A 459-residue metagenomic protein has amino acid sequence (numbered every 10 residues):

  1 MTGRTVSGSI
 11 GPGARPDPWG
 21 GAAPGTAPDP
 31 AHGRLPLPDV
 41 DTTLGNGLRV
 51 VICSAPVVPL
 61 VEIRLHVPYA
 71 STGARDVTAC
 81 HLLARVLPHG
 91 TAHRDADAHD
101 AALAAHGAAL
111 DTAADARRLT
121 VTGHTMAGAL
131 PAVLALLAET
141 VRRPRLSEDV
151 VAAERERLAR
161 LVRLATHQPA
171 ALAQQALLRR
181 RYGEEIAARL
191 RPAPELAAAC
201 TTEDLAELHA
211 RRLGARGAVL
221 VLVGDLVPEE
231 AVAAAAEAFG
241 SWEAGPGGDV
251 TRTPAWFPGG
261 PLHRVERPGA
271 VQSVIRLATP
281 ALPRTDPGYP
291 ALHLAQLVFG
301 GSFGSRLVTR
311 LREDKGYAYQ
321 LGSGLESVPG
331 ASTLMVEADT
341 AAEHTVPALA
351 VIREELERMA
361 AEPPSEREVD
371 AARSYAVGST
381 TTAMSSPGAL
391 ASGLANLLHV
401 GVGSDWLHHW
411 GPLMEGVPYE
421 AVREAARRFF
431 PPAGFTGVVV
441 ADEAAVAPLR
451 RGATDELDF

Functional and structural regions predicted by a protein language model:
T2-P24, A98-G247, D314-G316, Q320-F459: Charge-rich, well-structured scaffold segments of protease-associated domains
S7-L60: N- or domain-start disorder-to-order transition segments that initiate the globular core
A23, A27, A31-H32, P38 (+8 more regions): Extracytoplasmic/periplasmic mature domains of Sec-exported, cell-envelope-associated bacterial proteins
G33-P36, A105, F257-P258: Short solvent-exposed loop/turn micro-motifs enriched in small/polar/acidic residues
P38-D41, G107, L262: Short, acidic/polar N-cap/turn motifs at the starts of alpha helices
T43, T122, P194, G260-R267 (+1 more regions): Short amphipathic
L48, I52-S71, D76-A79, G217 (+1 more regions): His/Glu-based metal-binding/catalytic segments typifying zinc-dependent metallopeptidases
V57, E62-A127, S302-Y317: M16/MPP (pitrilysin/insulinase) zinc-metallopeptidase core fold and M16-derived inactive scaffolds
